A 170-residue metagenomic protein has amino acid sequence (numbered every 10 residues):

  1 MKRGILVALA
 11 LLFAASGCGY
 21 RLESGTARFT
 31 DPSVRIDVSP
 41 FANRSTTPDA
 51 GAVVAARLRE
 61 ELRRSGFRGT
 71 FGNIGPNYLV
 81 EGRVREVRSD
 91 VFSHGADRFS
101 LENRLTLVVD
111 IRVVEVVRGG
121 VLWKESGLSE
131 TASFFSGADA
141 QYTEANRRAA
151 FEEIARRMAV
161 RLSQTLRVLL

Functional and structural regions predicted by a protein language model:
M1-G17: Sec-dependent bacterial lipoprotein signal peptides
I5-A8, S39, T47-V54, G75-R83 (+1 more regions): A generic short-segment signal for beta-strand/edge and adjacent turn/coil regions
S16-R59, R63-F67, F71, A140 (+2 more regions): A structural "domain/chain start" motif
S24, S65, G69, G75 (+3 more regions): Surface-exposed short loop/turn segments
V38, G82, V109-I111, L128 (+1 more regions): A structural signal for short, well-ordered beta-strand segments
T46, A50, L101, N146 (+2 more regions): Conserved acidic
R112-S126, M158-L169: Short secondary-structure transition/capping segments
